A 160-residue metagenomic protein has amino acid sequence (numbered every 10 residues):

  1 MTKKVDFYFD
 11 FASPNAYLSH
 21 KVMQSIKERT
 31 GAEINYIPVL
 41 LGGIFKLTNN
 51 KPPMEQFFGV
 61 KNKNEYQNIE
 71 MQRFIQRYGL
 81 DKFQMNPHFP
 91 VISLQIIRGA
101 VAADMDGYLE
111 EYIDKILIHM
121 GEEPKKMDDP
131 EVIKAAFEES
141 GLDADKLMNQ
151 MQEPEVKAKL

Functional and structural regions predicted by a protein language model:
K3-I37, V101, M105-Y108, K115-L160: C-terminal cap of thioredoxin/glutaredoxin-like
L18-E123: Structural alpha/beta surface segment adjacent to cysteine/selenocysteine redox centers across thiol/disulfide enzymes
